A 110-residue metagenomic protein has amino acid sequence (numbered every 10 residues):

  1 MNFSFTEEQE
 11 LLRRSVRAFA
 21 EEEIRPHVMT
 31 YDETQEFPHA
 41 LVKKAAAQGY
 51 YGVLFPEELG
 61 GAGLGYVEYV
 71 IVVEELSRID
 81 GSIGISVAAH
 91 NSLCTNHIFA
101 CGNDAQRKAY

Functional and structural regions predicted by a protein language model:
M1-E8: Intrinsic disorder at enzyme termini
L11, E21-Y110: Glycine-rich flavin
